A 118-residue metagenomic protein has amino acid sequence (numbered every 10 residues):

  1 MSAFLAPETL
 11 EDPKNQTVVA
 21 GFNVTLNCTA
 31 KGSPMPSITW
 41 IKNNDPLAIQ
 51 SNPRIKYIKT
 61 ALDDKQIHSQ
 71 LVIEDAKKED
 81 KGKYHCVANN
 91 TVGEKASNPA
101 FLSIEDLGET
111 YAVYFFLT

Functional and structural regions predicted by a protein language model:
M1-T118: Immunoglobulin-superfamily
